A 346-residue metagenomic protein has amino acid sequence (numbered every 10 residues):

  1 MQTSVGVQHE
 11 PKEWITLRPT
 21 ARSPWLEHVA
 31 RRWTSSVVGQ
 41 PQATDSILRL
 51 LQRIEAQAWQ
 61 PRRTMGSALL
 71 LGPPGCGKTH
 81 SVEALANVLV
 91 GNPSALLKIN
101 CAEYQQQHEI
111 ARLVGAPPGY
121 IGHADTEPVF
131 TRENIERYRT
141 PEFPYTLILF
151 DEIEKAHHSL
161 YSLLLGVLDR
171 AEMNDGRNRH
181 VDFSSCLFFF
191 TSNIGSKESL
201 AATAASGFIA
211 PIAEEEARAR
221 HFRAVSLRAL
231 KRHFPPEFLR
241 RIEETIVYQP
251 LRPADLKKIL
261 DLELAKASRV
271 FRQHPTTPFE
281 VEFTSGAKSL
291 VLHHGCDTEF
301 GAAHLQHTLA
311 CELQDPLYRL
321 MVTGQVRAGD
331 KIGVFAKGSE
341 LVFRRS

Functional and structural regions predicted by a protein language model:
M1-S346: AAA+ P-loop NTPase nucleotide-binding core of proteostasis motors
